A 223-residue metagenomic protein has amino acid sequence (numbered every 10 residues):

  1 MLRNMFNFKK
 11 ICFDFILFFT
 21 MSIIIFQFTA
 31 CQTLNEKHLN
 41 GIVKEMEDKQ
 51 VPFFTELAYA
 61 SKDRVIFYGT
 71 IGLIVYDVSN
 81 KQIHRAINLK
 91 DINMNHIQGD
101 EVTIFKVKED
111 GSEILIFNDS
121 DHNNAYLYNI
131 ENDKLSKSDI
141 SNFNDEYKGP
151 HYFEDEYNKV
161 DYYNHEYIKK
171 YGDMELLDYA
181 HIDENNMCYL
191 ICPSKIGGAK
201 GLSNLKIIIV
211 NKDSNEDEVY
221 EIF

Functional and structural regions predicted by a protein language model:
F28-A30: C-terminal motif of bacterial Sec signal peptides marking the signal peptidase cleavage site
L34-V51, Y162-Y171: A short helix->beta-strand "capping" segment at the edge of beta-propeller domains
K44-I71, Y171-I182, Y189: Beta-strand-rich domains and repeat architectures in extracellular enzymes and scaffolds, especially beta-propellers
V51-A58, M94-V107, F143-E154, D173-A180 (+1 more regions): Repeated scaffold domains used in trafficking and secretory/extracellular systems, primarily beta-propellers
A58-G69, K106, G111-D119, P150-E154 (+2 more regions): Short beta-strand elements that form the blades of beta-propeller/WD-repeat-like and other beta-sheet-rich scaffold
I71-Y76, D121-N129, G197-I208: Structural motif
V78-K81, I130-D133, K212-S214: Short loop/turn segments that connect beta-strands within beta-propeller blades
H84-D91, S136-N144, D217-F223: Beta-propeller fold detector
